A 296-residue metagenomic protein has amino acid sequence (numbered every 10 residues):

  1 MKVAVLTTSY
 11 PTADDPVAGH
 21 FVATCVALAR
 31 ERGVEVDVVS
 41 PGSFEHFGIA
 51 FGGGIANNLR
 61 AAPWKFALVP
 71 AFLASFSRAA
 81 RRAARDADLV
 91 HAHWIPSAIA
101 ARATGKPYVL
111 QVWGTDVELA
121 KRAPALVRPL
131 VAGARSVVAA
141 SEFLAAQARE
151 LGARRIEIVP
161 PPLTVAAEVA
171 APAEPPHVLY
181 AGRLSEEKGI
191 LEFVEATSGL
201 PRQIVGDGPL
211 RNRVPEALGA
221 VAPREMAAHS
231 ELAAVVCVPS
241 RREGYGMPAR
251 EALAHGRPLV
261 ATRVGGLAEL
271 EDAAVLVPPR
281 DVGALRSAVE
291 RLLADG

Functional and structural regions predicted by a protein language model:
M1-F44: N-terminal subdomain of nucleotide-sugar transferases
A92-S97: Short His-centered aromatic/hydrophobic patch
L110-W113, V117, V127-E168, A217: Donor nucleotide-sugar binding/catalytic pocket of nucleotide-sugar-dependent glycosyltransferases
V131, V221, A228-A233: Short alpha-helical donor nucleotide-sugar binding micro-motif in glycosyltransferases
V138, L163, A170-K188, V194-Q203: Conserved donor-binding/catalytic core segment of Leloir-type glycosyltransferases
R241: Aromatic "clamp/platform" in nucleotide-sugar-dependent glycosyltransferases that forms part of the donor/acceptor
P258-A261: Short hydrophobic beta-strand element within catalytic cores of glycosyltransferases and related nucleotide-activated
A274-G283, R291-G296: Conserved acidic donor-binding segment of nucleotide-sugar-dependent glycosyltransferases
